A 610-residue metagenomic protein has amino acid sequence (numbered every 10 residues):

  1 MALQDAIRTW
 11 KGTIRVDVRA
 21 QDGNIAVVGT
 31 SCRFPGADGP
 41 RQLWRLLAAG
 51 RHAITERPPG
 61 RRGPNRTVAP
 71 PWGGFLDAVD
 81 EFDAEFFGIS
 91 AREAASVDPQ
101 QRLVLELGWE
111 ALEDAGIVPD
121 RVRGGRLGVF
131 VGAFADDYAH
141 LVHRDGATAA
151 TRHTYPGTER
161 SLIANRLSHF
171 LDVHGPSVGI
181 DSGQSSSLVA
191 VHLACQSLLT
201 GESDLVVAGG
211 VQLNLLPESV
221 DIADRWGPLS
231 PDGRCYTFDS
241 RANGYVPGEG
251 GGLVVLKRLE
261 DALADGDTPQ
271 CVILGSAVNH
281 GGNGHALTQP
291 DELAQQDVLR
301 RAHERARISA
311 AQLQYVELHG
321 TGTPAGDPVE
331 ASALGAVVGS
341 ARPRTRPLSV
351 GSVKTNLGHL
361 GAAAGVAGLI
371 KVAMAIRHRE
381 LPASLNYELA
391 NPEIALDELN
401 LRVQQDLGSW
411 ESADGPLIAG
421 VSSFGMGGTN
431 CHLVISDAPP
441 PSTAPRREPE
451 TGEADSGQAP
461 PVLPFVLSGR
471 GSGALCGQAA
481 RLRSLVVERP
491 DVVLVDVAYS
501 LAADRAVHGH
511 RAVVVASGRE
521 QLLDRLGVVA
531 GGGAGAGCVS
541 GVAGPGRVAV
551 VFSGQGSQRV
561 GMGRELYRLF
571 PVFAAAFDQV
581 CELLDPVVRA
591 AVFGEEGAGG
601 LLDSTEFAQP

Functional and structural regions predicted by a protein language model:
A2-D455, R505: Condensing-enzyme catalytic core of the thiolase-fold
T30-R33, H52, P290-R305, Y315 (+3 more regions): Flexible catalytic loop/linker elements that gate and position reactive groups at enzyme active sites
Q42, A333, C476-G477, D524 (+2 more regions): Short, solvent-exposed alpha-helical surface patches in well-structured domains
L46-L47, L76, A223, F238 (+7 more regions): A generic structural signal for nonpolar/aromatic side chains embedded in well-ordered alpha-helices
R57-G63, G88-I89, R121-R123, L494-Y499 (+3 more regions): Short coil/turn segments at secondary-structure boundaries
P64-R66, V118-D120, D145-A149, S340-P347 (+8 more regions): Short, glycine- and charge-enriched coil/turn segments that flank and shape catalytic ligand pockets
L103, L107, G477, R481 (+2 more regions): A non-catalytic, amphipathic alpha-helix used as a structural packing/dimerization or gating element in enzyme scaffolds
G469, A536-P610: FabD-like malonyl-/acyl-CoA
